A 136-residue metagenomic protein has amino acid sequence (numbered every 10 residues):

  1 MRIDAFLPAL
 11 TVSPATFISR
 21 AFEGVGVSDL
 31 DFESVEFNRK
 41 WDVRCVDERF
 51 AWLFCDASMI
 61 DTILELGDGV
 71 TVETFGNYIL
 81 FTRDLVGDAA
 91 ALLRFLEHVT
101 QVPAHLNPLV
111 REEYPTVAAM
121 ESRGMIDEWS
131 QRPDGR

Functional and structural regions predicted by a protein language model:
M1-R136: Charged, low-complexity intrinsically disordered regions
